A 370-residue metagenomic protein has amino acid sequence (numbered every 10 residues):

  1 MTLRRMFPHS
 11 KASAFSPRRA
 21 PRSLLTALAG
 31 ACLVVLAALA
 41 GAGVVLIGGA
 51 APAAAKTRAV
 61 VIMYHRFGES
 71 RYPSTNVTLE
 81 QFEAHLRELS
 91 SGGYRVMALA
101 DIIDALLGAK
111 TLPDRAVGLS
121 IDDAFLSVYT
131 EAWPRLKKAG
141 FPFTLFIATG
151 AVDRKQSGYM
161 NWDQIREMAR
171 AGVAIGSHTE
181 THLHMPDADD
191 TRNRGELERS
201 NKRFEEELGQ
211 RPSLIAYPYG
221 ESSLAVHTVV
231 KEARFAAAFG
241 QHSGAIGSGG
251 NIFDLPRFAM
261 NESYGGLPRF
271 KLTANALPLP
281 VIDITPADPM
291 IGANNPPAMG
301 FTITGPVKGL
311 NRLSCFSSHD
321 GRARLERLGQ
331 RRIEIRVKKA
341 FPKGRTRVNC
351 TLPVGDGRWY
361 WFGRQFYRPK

Functional and structural regions predicted by a protein language model:
M1-L25: N-terminal secretory signal peptides that target proteins for export/translocation
A27-G48: Bacterial N-terminal signal peptides
L46-V117, A274-P286, F316, G329 (+3 more regions): N-terminal pre-catalytic segment of deacetylase/amide-hydrolase enzymes
T57-N76, G92-R95, A105-G108, L112-V117 (+3 more regions): Metal-dependent polysaccharide deacetylase catalytic core of the NodB/CE4 family, i.e., the active-site-bearing domain
E262-A293: Short, compositionally biased P/S/T/A/G/V-rich stretches that sit at domain boundaries
P297-V307: Aromatic/hydrophobic beta-strand junction motif of beta-rich domains
G309-G321: Change to "...patches in solvent-exposed regions of secreted, membrane-anchored, or virion-exposed structural
